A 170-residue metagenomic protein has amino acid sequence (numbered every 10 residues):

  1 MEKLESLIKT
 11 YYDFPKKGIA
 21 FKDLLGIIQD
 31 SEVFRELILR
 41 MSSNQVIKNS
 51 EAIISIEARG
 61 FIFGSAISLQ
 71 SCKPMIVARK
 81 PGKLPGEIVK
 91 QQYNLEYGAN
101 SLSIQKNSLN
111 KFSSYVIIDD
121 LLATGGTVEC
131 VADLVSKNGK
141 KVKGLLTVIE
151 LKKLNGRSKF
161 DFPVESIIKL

Functional and structural regions predicted by a protein language model:
M1-A52: Active-site-facing substrate-recognition patch
L4-L7, C130-L170: PRPP-dependent phosphoribosyltransferase catalytic core
G18, M75, L145: Residue-level signature of catalytic and energy-coupling elements of molecular machines, predominantly ATP/GTP-dependent
E51-A52, S114-V116: Structural motif
I62-S71: Short Gly/Thr/Asp-enriched flexible loops that form oxyanion-binding sites at enzyme active sites
P74-Y115: Short, glycine/charge-rich flexible loops or terminal/linker lids adjacent to PRPP-binding catalytic cores
D120, G125: Conserved G/P- and acidic residue-centered "switch" motifs that form tight phosphate/ATP-binding loops in soluble
